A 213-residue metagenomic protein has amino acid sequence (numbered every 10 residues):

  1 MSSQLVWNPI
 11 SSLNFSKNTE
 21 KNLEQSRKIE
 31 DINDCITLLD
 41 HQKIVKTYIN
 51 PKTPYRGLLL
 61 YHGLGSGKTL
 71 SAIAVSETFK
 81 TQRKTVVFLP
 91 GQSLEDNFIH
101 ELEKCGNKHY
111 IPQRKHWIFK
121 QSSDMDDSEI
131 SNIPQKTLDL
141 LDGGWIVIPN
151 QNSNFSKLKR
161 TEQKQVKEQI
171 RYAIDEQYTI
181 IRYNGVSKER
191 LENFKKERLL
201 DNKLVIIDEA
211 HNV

Functional and structural regions predicted by a protein language model:
M1-R56, S66-V213: SF2 helicase/translocase NTPase motor core, specifically the RecA-like lobe 1 inter-motif segment between Walker
L60: Hydrophobic anchor at the beta1->P-loop junction of P-loop NTPases
G63: A short, basic/aromatic helix-end/turn motif that makes direct DNA contacts
